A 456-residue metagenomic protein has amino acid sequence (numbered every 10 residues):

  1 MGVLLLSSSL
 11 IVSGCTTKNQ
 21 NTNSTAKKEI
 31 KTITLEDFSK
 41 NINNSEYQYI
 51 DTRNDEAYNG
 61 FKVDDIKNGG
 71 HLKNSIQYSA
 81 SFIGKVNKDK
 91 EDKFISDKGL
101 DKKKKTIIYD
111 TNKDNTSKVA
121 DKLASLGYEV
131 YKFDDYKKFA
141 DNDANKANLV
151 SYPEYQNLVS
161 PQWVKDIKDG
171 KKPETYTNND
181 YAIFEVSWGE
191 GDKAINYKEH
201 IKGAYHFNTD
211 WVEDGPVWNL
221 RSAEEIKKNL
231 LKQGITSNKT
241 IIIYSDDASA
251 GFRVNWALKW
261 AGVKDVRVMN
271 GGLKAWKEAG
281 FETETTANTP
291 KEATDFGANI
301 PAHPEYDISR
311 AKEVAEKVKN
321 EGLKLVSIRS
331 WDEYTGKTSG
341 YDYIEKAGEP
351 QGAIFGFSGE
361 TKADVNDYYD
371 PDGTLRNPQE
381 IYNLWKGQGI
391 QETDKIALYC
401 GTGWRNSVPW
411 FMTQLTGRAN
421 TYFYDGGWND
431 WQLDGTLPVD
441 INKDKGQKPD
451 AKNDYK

Functional and structural regions predicted by a protein language model:
M1-N19: Sec-dependent N-terminal signal peptides of Gram-positive bacterial secreted proteins and lipoproteins
C15-K456: Cytosolic catalytic domains that perform sulfur/thiol-centered chemistry
